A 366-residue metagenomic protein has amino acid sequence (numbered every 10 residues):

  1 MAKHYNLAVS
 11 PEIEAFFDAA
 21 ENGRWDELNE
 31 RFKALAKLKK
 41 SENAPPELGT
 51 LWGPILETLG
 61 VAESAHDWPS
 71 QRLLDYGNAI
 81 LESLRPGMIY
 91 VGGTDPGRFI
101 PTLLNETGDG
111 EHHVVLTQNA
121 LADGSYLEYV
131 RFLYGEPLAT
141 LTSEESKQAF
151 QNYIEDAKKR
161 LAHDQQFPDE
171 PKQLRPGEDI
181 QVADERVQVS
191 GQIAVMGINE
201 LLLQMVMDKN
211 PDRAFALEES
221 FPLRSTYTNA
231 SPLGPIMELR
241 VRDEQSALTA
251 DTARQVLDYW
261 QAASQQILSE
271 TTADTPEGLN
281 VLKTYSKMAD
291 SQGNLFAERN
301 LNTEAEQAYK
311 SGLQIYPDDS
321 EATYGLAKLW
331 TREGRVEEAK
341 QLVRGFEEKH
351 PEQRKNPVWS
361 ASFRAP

Functional and structural regions predicted by a protein language model:
M1-G325, L329-A365: ER/secretory pathway lumenal C-terminal domains and tails of membrane proteins involved in glycoprotein biogenesis
